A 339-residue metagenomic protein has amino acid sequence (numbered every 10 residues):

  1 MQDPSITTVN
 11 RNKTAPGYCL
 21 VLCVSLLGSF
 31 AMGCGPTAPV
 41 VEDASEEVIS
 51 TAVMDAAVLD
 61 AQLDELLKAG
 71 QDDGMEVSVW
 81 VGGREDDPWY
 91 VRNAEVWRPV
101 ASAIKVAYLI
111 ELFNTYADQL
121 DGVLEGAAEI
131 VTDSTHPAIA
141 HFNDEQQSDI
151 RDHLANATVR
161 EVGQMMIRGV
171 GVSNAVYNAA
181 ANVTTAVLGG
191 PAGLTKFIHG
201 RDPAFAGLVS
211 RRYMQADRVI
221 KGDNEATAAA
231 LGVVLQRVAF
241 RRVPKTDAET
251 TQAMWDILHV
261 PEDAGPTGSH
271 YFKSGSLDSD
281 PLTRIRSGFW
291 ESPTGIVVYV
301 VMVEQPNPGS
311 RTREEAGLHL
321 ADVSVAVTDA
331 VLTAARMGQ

Functional and structural regions predicted by a protein language model:
M1-P16: N-terminal secretory signal peptides that target proteins for export/translocation
F30-G33: C-terminal motif of bacterial Sec signal peptides marking the signal peptidase cleavage site
G35-L67, P88-W89, V176, V187-G189 (+1 more regions): Structured C-terminal helix/loop/strand segments within mature extracytoplasmic catalytic/sensor domains
S50-L63, A128-R237: Active-site-adjacent helix/loop patches that line small-molecule binding or acyl-intermediate pockets
L67-Q71, A107-L120, S134-H136, M166-S173 (+5 more regions): Sec/Tat-exported extracytoplasmic proteins
D72-R98, A117: Short, conserved catalytic-motif segment at the N-terminal edge
R98-I130, Y299: Active-site SXXK
